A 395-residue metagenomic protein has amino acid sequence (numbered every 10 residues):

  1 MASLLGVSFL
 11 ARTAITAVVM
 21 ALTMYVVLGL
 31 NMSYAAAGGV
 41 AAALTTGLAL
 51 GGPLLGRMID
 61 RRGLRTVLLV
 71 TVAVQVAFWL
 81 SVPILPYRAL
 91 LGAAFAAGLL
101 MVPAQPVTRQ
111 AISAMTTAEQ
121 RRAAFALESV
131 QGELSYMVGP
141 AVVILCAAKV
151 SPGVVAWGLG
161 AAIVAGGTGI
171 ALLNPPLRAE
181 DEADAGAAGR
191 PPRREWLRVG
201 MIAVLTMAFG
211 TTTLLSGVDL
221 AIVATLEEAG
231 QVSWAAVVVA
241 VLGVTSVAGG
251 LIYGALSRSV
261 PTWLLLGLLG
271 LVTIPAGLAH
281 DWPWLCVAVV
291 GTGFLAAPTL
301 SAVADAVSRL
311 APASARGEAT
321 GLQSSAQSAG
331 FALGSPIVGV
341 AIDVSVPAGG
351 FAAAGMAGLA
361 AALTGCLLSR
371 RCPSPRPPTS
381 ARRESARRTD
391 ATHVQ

Functional and structural regions predicted by a protein language model:
M1-T46, E195-V239: Helix-loop boundary and gating motifs at the non-cytosolic
A49-P86: Conserved MFS/SLC helix-loop-helix module at the cytosolic interface between two early adjacent transmembrane helices
L50-G63, A147, V247-P261, I342: Helix-to-loop junctions at the C-terminal end of transmembrane segments in multipass secondary transporters
T66-L80, W157-A161, P261-P275, A352: Structural signature of the two symmetry-related core transmembrane helices
V82-A94, L278-A288: Helix-loop junctions at membrane interfaces in 12-TM secondary transporters
F95-L134: Cytoplasmic helix-loop-helix junction between adjacent transmembrane helices in 12-TM secondary transporters
P103-T116, I222, P298-A311: Intracellular juxtamembrane helix-capping segments at the cytosolic ends of symmetry-related transmembrane helices
T262-S301: C-terminal transmembrane helical hairpin of 12-TM major facilitator-type secondary transporters
